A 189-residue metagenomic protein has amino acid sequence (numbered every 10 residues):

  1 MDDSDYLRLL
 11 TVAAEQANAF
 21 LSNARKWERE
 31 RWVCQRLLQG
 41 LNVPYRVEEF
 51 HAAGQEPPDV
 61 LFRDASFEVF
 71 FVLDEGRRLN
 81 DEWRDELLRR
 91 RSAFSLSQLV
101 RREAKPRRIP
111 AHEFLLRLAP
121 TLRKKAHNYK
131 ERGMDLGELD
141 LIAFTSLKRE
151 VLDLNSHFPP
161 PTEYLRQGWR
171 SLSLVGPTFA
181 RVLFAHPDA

Functional and structural regions predicted by a protein language model:
M1-A53, F70-A189: Metal-dependent nuclease catalytic core centered on acidic motifs
Q55-P58: N-terminal "domain-start" segment
V60, A65-F71: Conserved catalytic cores of phosphodiester-cleaving nucleases, focusing on short active-site segments
